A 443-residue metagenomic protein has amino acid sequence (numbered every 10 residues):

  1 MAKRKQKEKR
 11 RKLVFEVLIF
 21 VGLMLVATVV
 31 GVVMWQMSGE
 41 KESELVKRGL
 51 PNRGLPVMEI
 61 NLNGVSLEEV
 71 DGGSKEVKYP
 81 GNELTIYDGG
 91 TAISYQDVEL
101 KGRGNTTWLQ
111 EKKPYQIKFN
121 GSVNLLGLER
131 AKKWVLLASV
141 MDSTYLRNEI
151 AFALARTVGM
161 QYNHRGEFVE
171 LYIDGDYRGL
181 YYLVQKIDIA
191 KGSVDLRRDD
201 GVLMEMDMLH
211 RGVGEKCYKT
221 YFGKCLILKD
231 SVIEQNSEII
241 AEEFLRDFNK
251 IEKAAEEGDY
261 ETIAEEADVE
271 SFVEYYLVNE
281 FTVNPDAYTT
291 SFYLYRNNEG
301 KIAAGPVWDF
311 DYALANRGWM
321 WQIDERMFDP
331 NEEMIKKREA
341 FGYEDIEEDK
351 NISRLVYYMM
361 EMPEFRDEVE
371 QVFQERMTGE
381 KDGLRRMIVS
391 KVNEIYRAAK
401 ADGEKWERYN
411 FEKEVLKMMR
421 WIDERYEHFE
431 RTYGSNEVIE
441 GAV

Functional and structural regions predicted by a protein language model:
M1-L13: N-terminal Lys/Arg-rich, disordered targeting/topogenic segments
R10-F15, M34-I150: Conserved NTP-binding catalytic cores of kinases and kinase-like/nucleotidyltransferase enzymes across multiple kinase
L18-G31: Hydrophobic membrane-insertion alpha-helices, especially the h-region of bacterial N-terminal signal peptides
V70-G73, L128-R130, R147-N148, Y181-L183 (+5 more regions): Short, solvent-exposed loop/turn and secondary-structure capping segments
T106, Q110, K229-Y288, N297-V307 (+1 more regions): Middle-to-C-terminal accessory/interaction subdomains
P114-K118, W134-A138, Y145, E170-Y172 (+6 more regions): Structural recognition of the beta-strand scaffold that forms the well-ordered cores of secreted hydrolase catalytic
V123-N124, A138, M160-H164, Y177-L277 (+1 more regions): Internal "kinase-insert"/substrate-recognition segments embedded within catalytic cores of ATP-dependent enzymes
V140-Y172: A conserved helix-loop-beta module that forms one wall/lid of the active-site cleft in ATP-utilizing catalytic domains
